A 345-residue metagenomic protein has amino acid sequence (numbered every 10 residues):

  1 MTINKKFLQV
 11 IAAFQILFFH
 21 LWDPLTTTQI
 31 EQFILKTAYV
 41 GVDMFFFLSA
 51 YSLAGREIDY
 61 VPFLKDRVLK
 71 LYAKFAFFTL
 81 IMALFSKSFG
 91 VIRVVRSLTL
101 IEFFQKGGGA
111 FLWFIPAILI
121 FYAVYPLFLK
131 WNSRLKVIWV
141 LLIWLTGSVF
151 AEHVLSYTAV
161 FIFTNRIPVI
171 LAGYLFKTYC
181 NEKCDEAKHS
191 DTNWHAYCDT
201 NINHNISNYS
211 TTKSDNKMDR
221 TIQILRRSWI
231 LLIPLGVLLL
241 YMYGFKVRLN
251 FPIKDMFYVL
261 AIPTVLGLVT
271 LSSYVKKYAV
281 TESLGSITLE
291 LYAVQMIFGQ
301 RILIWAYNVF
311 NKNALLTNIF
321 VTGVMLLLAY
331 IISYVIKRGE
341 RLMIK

Functional and structural regions predicted by a protein language model:
M1-I143, C184-H195, N203-Q223, V275 (+2 more regions): Membrane-cytosol interface segments of multi-pass membrane proteins, especially ER/Golgi lipid-handling enzymes
F14-W22, T79-L80, L100-I101, L141-V154 (+2 more regions): Aromatic-anchored segments of alpha-helical transmembrane domains
Q29-V42, E102-P116, A151-A172, L239-L266 (+1 more regions): Interfacial loop-to-helix transition and helix-capping segments at the boundaries of transmembrane helices
M44-F45, F150-Y157, F176-D185, S272-K276: Juxtamembrane membrane-interface segments at transmembrane alpha-helix termini
R56, Y179, R301: Residues that scaffold the ATP/ADP-binding catalytic core of kinase and kinase-like folds
L64-K65, A73, L155-E182, I222-R227: Hydrophobic secondary-structure block in the mid-to-C-terminal portion of proteins
F121-P126, L171-Y179, T264-K276: Alpha-helical transmembrane segments in multipass membrane proteins, preferentially the mid-helix core
S156, T164, N203, K213-E290 (+1 more regions): Alpha-helical transmembrane segments and terminal signal-anchor/GPI-anchor hydrophobic tails, characterized by long
